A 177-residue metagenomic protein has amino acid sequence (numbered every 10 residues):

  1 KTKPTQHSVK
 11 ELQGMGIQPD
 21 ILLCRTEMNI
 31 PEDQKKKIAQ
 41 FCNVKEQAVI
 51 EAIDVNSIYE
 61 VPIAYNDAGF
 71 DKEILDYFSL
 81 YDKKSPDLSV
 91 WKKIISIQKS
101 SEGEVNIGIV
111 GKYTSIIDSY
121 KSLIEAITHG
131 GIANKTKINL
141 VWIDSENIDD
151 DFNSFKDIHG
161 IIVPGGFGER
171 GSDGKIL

Functional and structural regions predicted by a protein language model:
K1-L177: N-terminal beta1-alpha1 cap of cysteine-dependent amidohydrolase-like domains
